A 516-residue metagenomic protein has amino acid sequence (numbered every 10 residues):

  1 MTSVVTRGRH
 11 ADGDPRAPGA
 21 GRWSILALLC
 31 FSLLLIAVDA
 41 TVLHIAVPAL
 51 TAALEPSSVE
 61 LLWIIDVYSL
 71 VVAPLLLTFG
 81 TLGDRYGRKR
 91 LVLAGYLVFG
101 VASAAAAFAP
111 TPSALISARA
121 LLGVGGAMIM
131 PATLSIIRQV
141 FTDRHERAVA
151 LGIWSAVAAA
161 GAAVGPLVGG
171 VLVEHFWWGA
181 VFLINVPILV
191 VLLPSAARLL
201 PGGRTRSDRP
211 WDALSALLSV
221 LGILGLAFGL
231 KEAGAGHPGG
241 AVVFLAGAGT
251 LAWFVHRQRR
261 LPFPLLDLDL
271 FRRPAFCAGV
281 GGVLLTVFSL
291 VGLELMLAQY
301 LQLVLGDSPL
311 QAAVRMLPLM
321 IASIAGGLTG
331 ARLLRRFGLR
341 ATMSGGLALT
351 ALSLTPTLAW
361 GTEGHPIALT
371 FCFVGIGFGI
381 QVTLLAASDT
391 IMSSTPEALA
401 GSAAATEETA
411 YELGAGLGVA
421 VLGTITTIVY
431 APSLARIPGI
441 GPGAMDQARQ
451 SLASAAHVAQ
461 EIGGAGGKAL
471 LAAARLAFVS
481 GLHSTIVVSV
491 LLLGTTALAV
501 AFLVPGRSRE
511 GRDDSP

Functional and structural regions predicted by a protein language model:
R22-V38, L43-I45, S58, G239-V243 (+5 more regions): 12-transmembrane solute porter fold
I36, I65-Y68, V72, G123 (+11 more regions): Structural signature of transmembrane alpha-helices in multi-pass secondary transporters
A46-P74, L305, L310-V314: Extracellular/periplasmic helix-loop-helix junction of adjacent transmembrane segments in MFS-like secondary
L50-T51, L82-G83, V168-F176, L230 (+3 more regions): Interfacial helix-cap and linker-helix signal at transmembrane-aqueous boundaries of multi-pass secondary transporters
E55, G87, F108-A114, F176-W177 (+3 more regions): Helix-breaking motifs and short loop linkers at transmembrane-helix boundaries and internal kinks in secondary membrane
D66-G80, M130-L134, L317-T329: Central cavity-lining transmembrane alpha-helices of secondary-active solute carriers, predominantly the Major
T81-L214: Helix-loop-helix hairpins in multi-pass membrane proteins, especially solute transporters
G152, E174-V283, S289, M296 (+1 more regions): Hydrophobic transmembrane-helix bundles of small-molecule transporters
